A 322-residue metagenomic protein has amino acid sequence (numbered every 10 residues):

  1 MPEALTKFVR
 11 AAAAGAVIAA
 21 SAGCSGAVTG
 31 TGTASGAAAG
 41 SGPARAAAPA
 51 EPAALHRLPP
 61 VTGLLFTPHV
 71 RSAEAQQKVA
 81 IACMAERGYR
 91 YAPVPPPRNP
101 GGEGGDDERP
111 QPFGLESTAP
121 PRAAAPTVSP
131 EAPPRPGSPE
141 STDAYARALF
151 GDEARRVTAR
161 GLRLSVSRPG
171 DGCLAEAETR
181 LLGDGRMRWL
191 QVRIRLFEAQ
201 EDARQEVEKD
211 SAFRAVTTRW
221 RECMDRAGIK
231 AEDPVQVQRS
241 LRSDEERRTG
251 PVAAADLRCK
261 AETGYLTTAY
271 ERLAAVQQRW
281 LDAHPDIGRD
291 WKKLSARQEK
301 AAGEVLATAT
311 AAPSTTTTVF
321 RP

Functional and structural regions predicted by a protein language model:
M1-A13: Bacterial N-terminal signal peptides that target proteins for export
P2-A4, A19, G23-P322: Cell-envelope/extracellular polymer assembly enzymes that use nucleotide-activated donors
A14-I18: Hydrophobic alpha-helical membrane-embedded or membrane-associated segments
